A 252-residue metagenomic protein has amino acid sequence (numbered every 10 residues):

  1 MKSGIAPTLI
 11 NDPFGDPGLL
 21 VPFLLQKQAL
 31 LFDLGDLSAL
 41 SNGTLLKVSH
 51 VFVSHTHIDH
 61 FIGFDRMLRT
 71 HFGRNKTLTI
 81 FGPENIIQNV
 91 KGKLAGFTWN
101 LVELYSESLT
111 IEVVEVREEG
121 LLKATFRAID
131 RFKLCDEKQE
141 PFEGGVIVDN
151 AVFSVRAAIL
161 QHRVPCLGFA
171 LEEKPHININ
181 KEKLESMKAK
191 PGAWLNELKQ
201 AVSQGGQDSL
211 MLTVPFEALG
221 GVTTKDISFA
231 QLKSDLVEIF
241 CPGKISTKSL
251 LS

Functional and structural regions predicted by a protein language model:
M1-L45, H50, T77, F169-L171 (+3 more regions): Conserved beta-strand hairpin/beta-sheet module of binuclear metal-dependent hydrolase folds, prominently
F32, H55, I80, V155 (+1 more regions): Divalent metal-coordination and catalytic microenvironments
D36-N85, L101-Y105: Active-site metal-binding motif and surrounding structural segment of the metallo-beta-lactamase
F64-M67, V90-L94: Hydrophobic packing residues within well-ordered alpha-helices of enzyme cores
I86, E112-K123: Short, conserved secondary-structure transition motifs
T98-R117: A glycine-rich helix N-cap at a beta->alpha junction
L121-K133: Short, surface-exposed amphipathic charged segments that create phosphate/polyanion-binding patches used for binding
F132-S252: Metal-dependent phosphodiesterase/nuclease catalytic metal-binding core
